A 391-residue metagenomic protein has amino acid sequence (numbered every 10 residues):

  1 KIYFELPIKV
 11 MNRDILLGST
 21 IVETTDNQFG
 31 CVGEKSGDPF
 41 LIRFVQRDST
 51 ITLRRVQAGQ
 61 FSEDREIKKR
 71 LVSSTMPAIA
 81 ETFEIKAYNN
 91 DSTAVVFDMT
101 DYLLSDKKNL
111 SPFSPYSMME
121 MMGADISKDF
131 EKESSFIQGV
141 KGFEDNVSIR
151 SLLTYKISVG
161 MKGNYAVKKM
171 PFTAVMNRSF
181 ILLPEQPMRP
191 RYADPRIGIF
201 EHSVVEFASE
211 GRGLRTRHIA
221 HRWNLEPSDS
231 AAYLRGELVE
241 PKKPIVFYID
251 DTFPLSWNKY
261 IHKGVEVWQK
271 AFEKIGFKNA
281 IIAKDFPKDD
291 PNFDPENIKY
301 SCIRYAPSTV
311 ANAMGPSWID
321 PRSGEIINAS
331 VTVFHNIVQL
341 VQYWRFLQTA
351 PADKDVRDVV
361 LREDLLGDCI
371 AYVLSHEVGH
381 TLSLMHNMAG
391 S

Functional and structural regions predicted by a protein language model:
K1-F253, F286-L340, R345-L361, I370: Auxiliary tRNA-acceptor-end handling modules of aminoacyl-tRNA synthetases
M11, P254-A280: Zn2+-dependent metallopeptidase catalytic core
K263-Q269, G324, Y372-N387: Active-site recognition of the HExxH zinc-binding catalytic motif
I275-F286, M385: Surface-exposed patches in mature extracellular/periplasmic domains of secreted proteins
G367: Sequence context surrounding c-type heme c attachment/ligation sites in exported
G390-S391: Conserved catalytic/binding loops enriched for acidic/polar residues
